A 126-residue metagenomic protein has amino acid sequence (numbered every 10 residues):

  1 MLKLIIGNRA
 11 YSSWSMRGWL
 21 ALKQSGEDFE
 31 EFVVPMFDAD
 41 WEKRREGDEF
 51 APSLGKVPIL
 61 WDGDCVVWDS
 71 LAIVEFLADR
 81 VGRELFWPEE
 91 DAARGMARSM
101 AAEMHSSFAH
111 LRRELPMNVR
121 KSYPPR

Functional and structural regions predicted by a protein language model:
M1-P125: GST-like domain detector, emphasizing the conserved glutathione-binding G-site in the N-terminal thioredoxin-like
